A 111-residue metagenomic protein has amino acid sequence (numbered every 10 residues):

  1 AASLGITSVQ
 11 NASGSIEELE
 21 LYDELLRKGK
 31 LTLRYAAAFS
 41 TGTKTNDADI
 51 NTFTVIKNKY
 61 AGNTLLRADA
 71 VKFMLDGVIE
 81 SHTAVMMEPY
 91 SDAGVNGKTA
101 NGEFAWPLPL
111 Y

Functional and structural regions predicted by a protein language model:
T7-S8: Short acidic/polar active-site loop segments enriched in Thr and Asp
N11: Glycine- and other small-residue-rich loops at beta-strand/loop junctions that grip anionic moieties
S15-Y111: Metal-coordinating catalytic core of metallo-dependent amide/deamination hydrolases
